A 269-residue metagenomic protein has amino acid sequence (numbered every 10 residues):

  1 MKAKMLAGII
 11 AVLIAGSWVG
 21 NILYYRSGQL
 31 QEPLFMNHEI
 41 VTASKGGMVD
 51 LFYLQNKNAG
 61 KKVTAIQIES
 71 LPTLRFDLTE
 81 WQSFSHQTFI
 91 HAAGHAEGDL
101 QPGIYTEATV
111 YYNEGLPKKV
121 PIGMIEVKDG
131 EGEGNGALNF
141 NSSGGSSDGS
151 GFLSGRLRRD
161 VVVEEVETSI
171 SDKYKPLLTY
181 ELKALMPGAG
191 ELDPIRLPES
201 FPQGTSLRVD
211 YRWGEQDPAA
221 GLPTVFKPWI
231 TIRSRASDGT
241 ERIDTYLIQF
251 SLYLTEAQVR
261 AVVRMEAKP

Functional and structural regions predicted by a protein language model:
K2-L23: Hydrophobic membrane-insertion alpha-helices, especially the h-region of bacterial N-terminal signal peptides
L23-N58, G132-R159: Extracellular ectodomain segments of secreted/surface proteins
E39-V49, Q87, D148, G188-A189 (+2 more regions): Solvent-exposed, conformationally flexible loop/turn segments
Y53-A96, R156-V162: Extracytoplasmic/periplasmic/luminal assembly and interaction segments in envelope/secretory/respiratory proteins
L71-Q87, T179-S200: Low-complexity "stalk/linker" and mucin-like segments enriched in Ser/Thr/Pro/Ala/Gly
R75-K119, G221-T224: Structured, soluble extracytoplasmic/luminal domains of envelope-associated proteins
L100, Y105, N113-L192: Surface-exposed beta-loop interaction hotspot
A184-P269: Extracytoplasmic/luminal low-complexity segments enriched in Pro/Gly and acidic/polar residues that act as flexible
